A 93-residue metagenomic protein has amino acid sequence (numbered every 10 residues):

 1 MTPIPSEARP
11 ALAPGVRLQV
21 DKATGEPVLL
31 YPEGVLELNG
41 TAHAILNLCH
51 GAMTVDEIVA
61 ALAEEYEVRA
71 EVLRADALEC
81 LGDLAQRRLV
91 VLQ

Functional and structural regions predicted by a protein language model:
M1-H43, N47: Acidic, low-complexity/disordered tracts enriched in E/D and polar residues
G34-Q93: Long, charge-rich, low-complexity alpha-helical segments
